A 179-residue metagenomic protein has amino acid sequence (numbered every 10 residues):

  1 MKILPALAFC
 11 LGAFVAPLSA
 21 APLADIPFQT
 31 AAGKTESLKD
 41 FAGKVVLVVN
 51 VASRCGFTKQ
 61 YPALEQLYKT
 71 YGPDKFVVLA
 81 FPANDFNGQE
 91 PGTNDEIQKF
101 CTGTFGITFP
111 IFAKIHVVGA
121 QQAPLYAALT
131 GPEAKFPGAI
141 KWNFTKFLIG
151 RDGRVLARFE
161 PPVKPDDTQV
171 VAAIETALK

Functional and structural regions predicted by a protein language model:
P5-P17: Bacterial N-terminal signal peptides
L18-K39, A123-P124: N-terminal "domain-start" segment that seeds a small globular fold
L23-P27, D95-N143: Short, internal strand/loop/helix patches that form the active-site neighborhood or redox-interaction surface
K44-V45, R54, K59-P82, T102-F105: Conserved helix-turn-beta segment immediately C-terminal to the redox Cys motif in thioredoxin-like folds
K75-G92, T108-G119: Thiol-based oxidoreductase modules, predominantly thioredoxin-like and allied folds used for disulfide exchange
P124-A127, G131-K179: Thiol-/selenol-based redox modules, centered on thioredoxin-like and closely related oxidoreductase domains
